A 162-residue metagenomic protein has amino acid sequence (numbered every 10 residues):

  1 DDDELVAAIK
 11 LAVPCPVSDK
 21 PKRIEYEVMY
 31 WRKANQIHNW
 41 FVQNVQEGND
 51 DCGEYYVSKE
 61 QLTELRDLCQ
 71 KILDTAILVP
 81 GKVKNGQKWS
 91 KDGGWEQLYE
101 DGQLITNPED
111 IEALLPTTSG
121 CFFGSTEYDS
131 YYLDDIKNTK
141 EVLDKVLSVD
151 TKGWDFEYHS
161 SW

Functional and structural regions predicted by a protein language model:
D1-W162: Acidic (Asp/Glu-rich) sequence patches and key acidic residues that form negatively charged surfaces used
